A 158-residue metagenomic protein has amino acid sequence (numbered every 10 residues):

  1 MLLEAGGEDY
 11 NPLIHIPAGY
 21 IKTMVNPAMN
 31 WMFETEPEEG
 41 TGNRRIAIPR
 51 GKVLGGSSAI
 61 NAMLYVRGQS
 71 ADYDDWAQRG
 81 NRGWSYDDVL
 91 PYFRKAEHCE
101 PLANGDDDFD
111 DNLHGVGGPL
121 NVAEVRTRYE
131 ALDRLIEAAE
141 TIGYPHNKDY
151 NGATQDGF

Functional and structural regions predicted by a protein language model:
M1-F158: N-terminal redox-cofactor-binding region of secreted/periplasmic oxidoreductases
